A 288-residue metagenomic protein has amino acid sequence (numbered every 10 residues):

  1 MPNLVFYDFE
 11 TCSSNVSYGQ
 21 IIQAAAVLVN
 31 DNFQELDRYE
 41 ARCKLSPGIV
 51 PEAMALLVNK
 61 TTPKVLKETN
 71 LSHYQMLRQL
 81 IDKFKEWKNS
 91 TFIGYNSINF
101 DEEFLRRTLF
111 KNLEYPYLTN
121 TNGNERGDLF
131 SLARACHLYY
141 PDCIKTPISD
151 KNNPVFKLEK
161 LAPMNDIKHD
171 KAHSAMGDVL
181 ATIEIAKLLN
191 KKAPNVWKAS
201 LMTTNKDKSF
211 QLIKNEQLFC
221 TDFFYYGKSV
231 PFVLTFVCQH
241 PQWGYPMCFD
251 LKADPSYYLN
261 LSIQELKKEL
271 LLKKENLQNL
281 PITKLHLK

Functional and structural regions predicted by a protein language model:
M1-E114, V155, K160-N165, L261-K288: Conserved non-catalytic scaffold segment of RNase H-like nuclease domains
T11-S13, N99, S131, A181 (+1 more regions): Short, glycine/acidic-enriched loop or turn micro-motifs at the edges of active sites
T91-N96, F104, P141-K208: Acidic, Mg2+-coordinating catalytic module of metal-dependent nucleases/exonucleases that use a two-metal-ion mechanism
F100-E103, A133-C136, D207: Short, well-ordered, mixed-charge alpha-helical segments that flank or form enzyme active sites
L113-N122: A mobile, often basic/glycine-rich helix-loop segment that functions as the active-site lid/recognition loop
T121-I148: Short alpha-helix plus adjacent loop in nuclease-associated cores
L188-K288: Acidic two-metal-ion nuclease catalytic site recognized across multiple nuclease folds, prominently DnaQ/RNase D-T
